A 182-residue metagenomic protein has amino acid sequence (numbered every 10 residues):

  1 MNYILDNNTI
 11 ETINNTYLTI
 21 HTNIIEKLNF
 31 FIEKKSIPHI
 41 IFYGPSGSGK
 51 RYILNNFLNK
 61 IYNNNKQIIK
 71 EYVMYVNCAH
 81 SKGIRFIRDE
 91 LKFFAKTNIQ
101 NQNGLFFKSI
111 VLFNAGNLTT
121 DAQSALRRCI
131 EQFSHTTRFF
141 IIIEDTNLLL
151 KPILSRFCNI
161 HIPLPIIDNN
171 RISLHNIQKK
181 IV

Functional and structural regions predicted by a protein language model:
M1-V182: P-loop/Walker A NTP-binding region and its immediately flanking N-terminal helices in P-loop NTPase folds
